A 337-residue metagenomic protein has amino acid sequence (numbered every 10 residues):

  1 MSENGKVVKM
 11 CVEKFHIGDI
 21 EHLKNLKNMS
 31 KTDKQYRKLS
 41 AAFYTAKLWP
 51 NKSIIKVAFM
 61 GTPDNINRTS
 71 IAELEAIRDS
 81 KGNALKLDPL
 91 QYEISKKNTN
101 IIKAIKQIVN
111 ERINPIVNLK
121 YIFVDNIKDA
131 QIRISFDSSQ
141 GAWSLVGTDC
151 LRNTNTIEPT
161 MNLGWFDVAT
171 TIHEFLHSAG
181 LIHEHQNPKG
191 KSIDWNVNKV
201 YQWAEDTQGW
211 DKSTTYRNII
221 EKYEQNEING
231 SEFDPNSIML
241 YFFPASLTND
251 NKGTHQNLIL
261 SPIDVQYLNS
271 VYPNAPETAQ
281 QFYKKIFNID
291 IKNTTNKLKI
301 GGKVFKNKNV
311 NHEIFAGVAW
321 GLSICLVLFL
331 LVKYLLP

Functional and structural regions predicted by a protein language model:
M1-G302: Zinc-dependent metalloendopeptidases
K303-S323: Juxtamembrane cytosolic/matrix-side boundary and N-terminal portion of single-pass signal-anchor/stop-transfer
C325-F329: Alpha-helical transmembrane segments
L330-P337: Juxtamembrane boundary at the C-terminal end of a transmembrane helix
